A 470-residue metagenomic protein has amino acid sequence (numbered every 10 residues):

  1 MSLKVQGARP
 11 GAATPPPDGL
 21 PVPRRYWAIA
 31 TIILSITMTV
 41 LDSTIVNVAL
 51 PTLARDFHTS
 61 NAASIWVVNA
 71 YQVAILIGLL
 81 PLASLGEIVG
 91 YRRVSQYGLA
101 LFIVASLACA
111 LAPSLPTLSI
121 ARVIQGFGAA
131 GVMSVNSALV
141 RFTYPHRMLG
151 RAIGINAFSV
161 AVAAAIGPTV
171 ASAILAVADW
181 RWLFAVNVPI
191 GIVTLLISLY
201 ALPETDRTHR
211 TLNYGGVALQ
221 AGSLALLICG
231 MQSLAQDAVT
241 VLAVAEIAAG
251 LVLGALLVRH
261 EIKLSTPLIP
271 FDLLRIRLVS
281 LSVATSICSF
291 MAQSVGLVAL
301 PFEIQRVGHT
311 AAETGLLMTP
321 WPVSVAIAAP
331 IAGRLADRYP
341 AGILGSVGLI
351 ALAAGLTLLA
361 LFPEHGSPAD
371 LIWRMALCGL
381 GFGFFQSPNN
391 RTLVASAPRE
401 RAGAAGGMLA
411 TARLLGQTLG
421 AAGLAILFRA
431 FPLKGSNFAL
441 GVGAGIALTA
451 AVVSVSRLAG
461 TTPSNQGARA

Functional and structural regions predicted by a protein language model:
M1-L41, R55: Cytosolic juxtamembrane N-terminal segment immediately preceding the first transmembrane helix of multi-pass
P17-P23, R147, V193-L224, D237 (+4 more regions): Flexible interhelical linker loops that connect adjacent transmembrane helices in multi-pass membrane transporters
R25-L50, N61, V67-V68, G128 (+9 more regions): 12-transmembrane solute porter fold
V48, I77-P81, V89, A165 (+7 more regions): Residue-level hotspots within transmembrane alpha-helices of multi-pass secondary transporters
L76-I77, L107, A161, A165 (+5 more regions): Hydrophobic/small/kink-forming positions within alpha-helical transmembrane segments of polytopic membrane proteins
P81, E87-G216, R399, T411: Helix-loop-helix hairpins in multi-pass membrane proteins, especially solute transporters
L115, E204-R210, S233-V239, E364-H365: Membrane-interface helix caps and helix-loop-helix hairpins in membrane proteins
V188-D206, A221-S233, A249-L264, A450-L458: C-terminal membrane-cytosol helix-exit motif in multi-pass small-molecule transporters
